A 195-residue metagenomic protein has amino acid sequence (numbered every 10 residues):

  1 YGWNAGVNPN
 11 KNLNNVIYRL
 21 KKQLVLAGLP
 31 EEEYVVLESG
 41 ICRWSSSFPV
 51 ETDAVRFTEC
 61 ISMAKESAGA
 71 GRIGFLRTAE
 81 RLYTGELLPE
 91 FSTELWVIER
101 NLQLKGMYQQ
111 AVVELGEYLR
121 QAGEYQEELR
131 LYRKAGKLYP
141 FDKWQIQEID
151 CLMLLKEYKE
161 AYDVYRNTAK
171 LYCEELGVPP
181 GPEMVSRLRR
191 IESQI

Functional and structural regions predicted by a protein language model:
Y1-R130, K134-K143, E160, C173-E175 (+3 more regions): Intrinsically disordered, low-complexity protein-interaction/activation regions
E117, D150-L154: Tandem amphipathic alpha-helical repeat scaffolds
